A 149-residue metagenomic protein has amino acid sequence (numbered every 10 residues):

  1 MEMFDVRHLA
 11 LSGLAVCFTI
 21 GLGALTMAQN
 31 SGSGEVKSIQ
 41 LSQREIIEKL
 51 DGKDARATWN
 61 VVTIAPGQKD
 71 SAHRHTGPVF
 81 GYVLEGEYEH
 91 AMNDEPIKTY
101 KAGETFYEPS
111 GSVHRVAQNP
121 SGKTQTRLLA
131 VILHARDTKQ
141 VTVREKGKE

Functional and structural regions predicted by a protein language model:
E2-V61, T99, V141-E149: A short, N-terminal "cap"/entry segment at the start of jelly-roll beta-barrel domains of the cupin/DSBH fold
K53-A55, R74, T99, P120-Q125: Extracellular/periplasmic catalytic domains that process cell-envelope and extracellular macromolecules
K53-R56, G67-Y82: A short beta-loop-beta micro-motif enriched in histidine and acidic residues
T63, E89, L129-I132: Soluble periplasmic/extracytoplasmic beta-strand elements of cell-envelope proteins
I64-A65, D94-G111: Short acidic-glycine-tyrosine-enriched beta hairpin
H73-H75, H90, H114: Histidine-centered active-site/metal-ligand motif
G77-E95, E104: Glycine- and acidic-residue-biased ligand/ion/polar-headgroup-sensing regions
P96-I97, G111-T138: Ligand-binding loop in jelly-roll beta-barrel domains
